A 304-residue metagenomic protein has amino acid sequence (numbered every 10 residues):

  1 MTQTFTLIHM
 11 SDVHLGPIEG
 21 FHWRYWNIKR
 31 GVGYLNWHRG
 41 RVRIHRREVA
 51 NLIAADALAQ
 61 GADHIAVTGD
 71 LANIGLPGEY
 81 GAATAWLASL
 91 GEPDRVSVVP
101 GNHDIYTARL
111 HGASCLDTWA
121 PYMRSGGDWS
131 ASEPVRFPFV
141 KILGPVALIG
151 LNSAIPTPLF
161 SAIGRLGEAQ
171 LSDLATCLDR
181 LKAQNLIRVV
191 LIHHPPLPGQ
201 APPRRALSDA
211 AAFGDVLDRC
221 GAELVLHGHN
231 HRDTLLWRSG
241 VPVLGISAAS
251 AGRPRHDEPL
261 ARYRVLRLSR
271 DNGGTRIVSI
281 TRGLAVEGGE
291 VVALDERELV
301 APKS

Functional and structural regions predicted by a protein language model:
M1-Q3, L268-S304: A short C-terminal boundary segment appended to hydrolase-like catalytic domains
M1-Y80: N-terminal active-site segment of His-dependent metallophosphoesterases
H9-S11, H64-D70, V96-N102, N152 (+3 more regions): Active-site neighborhood of phospho(di)ester-bond hydrolases with catalytic His/Asp-centered motifs
H14-P17, N73-L76, N102-L110, P156-F160 (+3 more regions): Active-site environment of divalent metal-dependent phosphoester hydrolases
G69-L87, I105-G127, Q200-A206, T234-V241 (+1 more regions): Metal-dependent catalytic neighborhoods of phosphoester/phosphodiester hydrolases
A82-D173, D218: Extended active-site neighborhood of metal-dependent phosphoesterases/phosphodiesterases
T157-R165, L181-L224, N230: Active-site-proximal segments of metal-dependent phosphoesterases and phosphodiesterases across multiple
P202-N272: Conserved beta-sheet core of the metallophosphoesterase superfamily
